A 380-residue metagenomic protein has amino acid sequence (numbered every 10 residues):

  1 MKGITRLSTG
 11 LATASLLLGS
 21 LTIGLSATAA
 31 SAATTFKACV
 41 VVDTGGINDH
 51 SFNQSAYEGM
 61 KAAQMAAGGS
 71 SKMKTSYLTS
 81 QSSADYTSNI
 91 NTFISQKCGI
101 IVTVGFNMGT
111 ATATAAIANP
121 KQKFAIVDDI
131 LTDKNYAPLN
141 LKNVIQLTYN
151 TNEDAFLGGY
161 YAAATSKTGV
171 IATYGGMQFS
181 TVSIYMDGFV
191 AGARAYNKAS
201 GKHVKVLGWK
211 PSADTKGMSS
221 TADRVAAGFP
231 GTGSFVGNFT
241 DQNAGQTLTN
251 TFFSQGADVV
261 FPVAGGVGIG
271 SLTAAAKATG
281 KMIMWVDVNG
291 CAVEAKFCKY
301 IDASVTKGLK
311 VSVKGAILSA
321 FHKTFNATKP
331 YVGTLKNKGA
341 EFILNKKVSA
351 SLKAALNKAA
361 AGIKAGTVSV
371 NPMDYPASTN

Functional and structural regions predicted by a protein language model:
M1-L7: Positively charged n-region of N-terminal signal peptides that target proteins for export
L7-L11, L18-A29: C-terminal segment of classical bacterial N-terminal signal peptides
A32-N380: A residue-level marker of the well-folded mature domains of exported/periplasmic proteins
